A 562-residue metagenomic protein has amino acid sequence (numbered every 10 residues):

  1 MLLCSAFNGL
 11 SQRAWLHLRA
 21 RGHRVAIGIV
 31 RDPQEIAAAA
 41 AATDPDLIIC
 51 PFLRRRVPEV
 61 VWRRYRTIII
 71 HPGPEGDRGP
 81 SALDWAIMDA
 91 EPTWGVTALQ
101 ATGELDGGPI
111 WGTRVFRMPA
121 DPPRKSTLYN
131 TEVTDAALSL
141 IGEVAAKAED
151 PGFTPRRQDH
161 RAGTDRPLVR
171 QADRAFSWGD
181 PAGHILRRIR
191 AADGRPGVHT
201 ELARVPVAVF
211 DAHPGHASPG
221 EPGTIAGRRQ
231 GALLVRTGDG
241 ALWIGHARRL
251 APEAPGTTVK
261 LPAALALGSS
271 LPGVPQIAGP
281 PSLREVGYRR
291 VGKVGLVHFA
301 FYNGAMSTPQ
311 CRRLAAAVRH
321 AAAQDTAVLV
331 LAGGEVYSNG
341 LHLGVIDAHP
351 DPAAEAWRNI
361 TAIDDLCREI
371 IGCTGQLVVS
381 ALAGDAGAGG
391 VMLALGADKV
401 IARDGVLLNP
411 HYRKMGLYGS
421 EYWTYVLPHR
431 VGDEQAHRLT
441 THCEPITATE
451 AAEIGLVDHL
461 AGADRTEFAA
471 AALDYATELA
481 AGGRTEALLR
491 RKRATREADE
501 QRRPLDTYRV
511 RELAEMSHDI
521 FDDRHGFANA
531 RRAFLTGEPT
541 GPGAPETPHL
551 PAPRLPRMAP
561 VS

Functional and structural regions predicted by a protein language model:
L2-A6, L16, R174-R284: An anion-binding loop in the catalytic cleft
G22-E35: A short beta-strand-loop structural module common to alpha/beta enzyme folds
P51-D165: Donor/substrate-binding cores of folate-linked one-carbon enzymes
V144, Y418, V457-R524: C-terminal long alpha-helix characteristic of the crotonase
T257-A332: Conserved CoA-thioester-binding segment of acyl-CoA-metabolizing enzymes
L331, H342, L393-A394, A451 (+1 more regions): Hydrophobic/aromatic residues within transmembrane alpha-helices of multi-pass small-molecule transporters
G333-A362: Glycine- (often His-adjacent) and acidic-residue-rich active-site loop that binds/positions the CoA thioester
G372-G375, V379-A388, G396-L407, H411-A487: Crotonase-fold acyl-CoA enzyme core
